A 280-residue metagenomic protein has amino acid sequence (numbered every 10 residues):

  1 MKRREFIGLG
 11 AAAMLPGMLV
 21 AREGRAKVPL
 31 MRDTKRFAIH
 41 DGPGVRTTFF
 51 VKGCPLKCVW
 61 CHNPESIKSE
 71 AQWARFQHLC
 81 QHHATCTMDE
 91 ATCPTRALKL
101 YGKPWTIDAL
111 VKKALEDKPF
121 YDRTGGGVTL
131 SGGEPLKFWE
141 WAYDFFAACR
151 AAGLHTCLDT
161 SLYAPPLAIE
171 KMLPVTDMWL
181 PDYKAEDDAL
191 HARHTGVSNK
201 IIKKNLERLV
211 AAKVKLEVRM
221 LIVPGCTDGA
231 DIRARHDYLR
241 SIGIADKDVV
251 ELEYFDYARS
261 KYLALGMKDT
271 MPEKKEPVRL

Functional and structural regions predicted by a protein language model:
F6-G17, G24-D41, V210, I222-L280: Auxiliary Fe-S-binding modules of radical SAM enzymes
G8, H82, R193-G196: Phosphate-coordinating loops and pocket residues in cytosolic domains that bind phosphorylated ligands
A12-L15, I67, P119, M178: Residue-level marker of structural boundaries
R25-V45, P55-W73, E253: Short, charged low-complexity linear segments at domain edges
R46-C61, W73-R96, G102, E134: Cysteine-centered iron-sulfur cluster-binding motifs in ferredoxin-type domains/subunits of redox enzymes
E90-R96, G102, T106, K113-Y121: Glycine/small-residue-rich loop that forms an oxyanion/phosphate-binding "nest" at active or ligand-binding sites
D108-A264: Conserved AdoMet/S-adenosylmethionine-binding subsite of the radical SAM
